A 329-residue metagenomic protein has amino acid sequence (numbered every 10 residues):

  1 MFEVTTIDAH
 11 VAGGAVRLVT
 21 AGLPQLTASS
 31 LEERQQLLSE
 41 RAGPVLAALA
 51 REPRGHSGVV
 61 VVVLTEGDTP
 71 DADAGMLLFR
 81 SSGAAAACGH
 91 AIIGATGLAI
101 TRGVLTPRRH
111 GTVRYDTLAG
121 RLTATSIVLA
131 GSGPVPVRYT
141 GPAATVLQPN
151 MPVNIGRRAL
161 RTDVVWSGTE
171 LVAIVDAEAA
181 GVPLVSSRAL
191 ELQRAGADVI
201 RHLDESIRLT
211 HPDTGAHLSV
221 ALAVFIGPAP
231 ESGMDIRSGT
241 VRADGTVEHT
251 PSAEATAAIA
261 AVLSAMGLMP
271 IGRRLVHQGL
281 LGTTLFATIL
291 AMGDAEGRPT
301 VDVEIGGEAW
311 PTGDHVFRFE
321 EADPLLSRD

Functional and structural regions predicted by a protein language model:
M1-P152, D176-D329: A glycine-rich beta-to-alpha transition motif near the start of alpha/beta enzyme domains, typified by
L147, L160-T162: Catalytic core of DAGKc-family lipid kinases
V153-R157: Internal, non-catalytic "lid/hinge" segments that mediate substrate recognition, gating, inter-domain movement
D163, S167-V182: Internal alpha/beta core interface subdomains
